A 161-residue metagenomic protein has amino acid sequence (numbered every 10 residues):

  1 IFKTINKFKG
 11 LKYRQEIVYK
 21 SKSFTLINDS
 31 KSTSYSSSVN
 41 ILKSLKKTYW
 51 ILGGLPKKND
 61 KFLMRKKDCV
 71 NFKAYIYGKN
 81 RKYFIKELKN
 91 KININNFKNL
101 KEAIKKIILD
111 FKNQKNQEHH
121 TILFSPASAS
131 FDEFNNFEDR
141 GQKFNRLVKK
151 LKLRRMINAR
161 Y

Functional and structural regions predicted by a protein language model:
I1-N71: Nucleotide phosphate-binding/pyrophosphate-handling subdomain across enzymes that bind or process nucleotide phosphates
N6-G10, K47, L109-N113, K149 (+1 more regions): Generic secondary-structure signature for well-ordered alpha-helical cores
S37, Y83-F84, E133: Phosphate- and divalent-cation-binding pockets in alpha/beta enzyme and binding domains that engage nucleotide-derived
N59-H120, R160-Y161: C-terminal helical cap/extension that packs against the catalytic core of soluble nucleotide-cofactor enzymes
I122-A127: Short beta-strands and strand-loop turn motifs
F131-E138: Glycine/threonine-rich flexible loop motifs
N145-Y161: Short, flexible loop segments at boundaries between secondary-structure elements
